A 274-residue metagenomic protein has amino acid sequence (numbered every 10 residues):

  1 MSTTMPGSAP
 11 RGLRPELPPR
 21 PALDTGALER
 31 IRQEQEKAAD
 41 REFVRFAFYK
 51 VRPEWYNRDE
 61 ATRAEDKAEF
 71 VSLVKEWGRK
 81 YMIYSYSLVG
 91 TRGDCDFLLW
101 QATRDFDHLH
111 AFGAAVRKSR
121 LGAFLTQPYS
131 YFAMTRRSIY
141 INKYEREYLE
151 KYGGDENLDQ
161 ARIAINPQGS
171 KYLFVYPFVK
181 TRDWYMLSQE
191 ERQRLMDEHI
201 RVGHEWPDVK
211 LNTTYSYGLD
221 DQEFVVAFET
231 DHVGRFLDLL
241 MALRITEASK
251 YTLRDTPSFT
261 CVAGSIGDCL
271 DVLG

Functional and structural regions predicted by a protein language model:
S2-G78, R104-L109, Y131-H204, Y217 (+2 more regions): Short S/T/G/P-rich N-terminal loop/turn motif that feeds into the first structured element of a domain
E42-V44, C95-F97, K171-L173, Q222-V225: Short, surface-exposed beta-edge/turn micro-motifs
Y49, S87-L88, W100-R104, P177-F178 (+3 more regions): A structural feature that tracks compact, well-ordered secondary-structure segments with a strong bias toward
V74-C95, G122-T135, R162, I200-V225 (+2 more regions): Short, glycine- and small/hydrophobic-rich beta-strand elements in well-ordered beta-sheets
W100, R104-F106, R117, L121: Active-site loop/lid in soluble adenylation, ligation, and acyl-transfer enzymes
A111-S119, D238-R244: Short amphipathic alpha-helices in soluble, non-transmembrane regions that often serve as interface/regulatory elements
V233, A242-L243, S249-T252: C-terminal functional extensions of proteins
